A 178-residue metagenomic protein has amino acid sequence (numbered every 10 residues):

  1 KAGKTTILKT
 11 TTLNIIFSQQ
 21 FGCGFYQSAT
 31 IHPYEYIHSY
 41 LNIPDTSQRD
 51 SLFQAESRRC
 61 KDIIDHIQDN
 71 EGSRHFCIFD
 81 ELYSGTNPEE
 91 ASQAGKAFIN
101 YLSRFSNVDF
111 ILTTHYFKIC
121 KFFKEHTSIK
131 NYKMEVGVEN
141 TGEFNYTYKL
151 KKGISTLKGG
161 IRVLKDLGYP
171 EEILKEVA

Functional and structural regions predicted by a protein language model:
K1-A178: ATPase nucleotide-binding head domains, primarily ABC-like/P-loop NTPase cores
